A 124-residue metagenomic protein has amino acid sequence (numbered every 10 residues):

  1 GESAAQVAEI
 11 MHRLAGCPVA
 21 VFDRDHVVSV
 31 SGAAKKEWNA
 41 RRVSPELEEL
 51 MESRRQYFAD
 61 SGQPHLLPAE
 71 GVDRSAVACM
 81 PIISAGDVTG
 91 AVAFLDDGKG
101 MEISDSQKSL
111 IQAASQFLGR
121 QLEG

Functional and structural regions predicted by a protein language model:
G1-I10, R41-E49, Y57, A91-G124: Juxtadomain coupling helices with adjacent low-complexity linkers
E2-S3, D60-S61, R74: Short amphipathic alpha-helical surface micro-motifs
A8-G71: Structured interaction and signal-relay segments at domain junctions
V30, G90-A91: Short glycine-/small-residue motifs
E70, R74, I103-S106: Short amphipathic alpha-helical interaction segments
A76-I83: A short, aliphatic-rich beta-strand micro-motif
